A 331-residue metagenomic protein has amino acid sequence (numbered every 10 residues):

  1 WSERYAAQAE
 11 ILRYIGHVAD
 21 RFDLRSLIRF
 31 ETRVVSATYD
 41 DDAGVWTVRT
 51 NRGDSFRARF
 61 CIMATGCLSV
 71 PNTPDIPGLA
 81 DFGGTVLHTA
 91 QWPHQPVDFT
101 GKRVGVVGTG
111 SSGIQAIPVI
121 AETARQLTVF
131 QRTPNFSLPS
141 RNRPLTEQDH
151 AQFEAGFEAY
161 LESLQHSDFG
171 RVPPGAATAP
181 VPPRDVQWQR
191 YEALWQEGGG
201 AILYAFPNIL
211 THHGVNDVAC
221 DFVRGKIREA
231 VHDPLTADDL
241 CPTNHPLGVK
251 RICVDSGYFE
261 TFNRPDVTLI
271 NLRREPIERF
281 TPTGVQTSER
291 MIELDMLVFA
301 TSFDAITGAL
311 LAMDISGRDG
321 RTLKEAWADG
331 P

Functional and structural regions predicted by a protein language model:
W1-A80, G84, Q95-P96, T109 (+2 more regions): N-terminal FAD-binding dinucleotide-binding subdomain shared by FAD-dependent oxidases/monooxygenases
T89-G101: A short, basic/flexible loop-to-alpha-helix module at the beginning of a structural domain
T100-G110: Beta1/beta-strand and adjacent pyrophosphate-binding region of the FAD-binding site in flavoprotein oxidoreductases
A116-I120: Aromatic pocket-lining residues of Rossmann-like dinucleotide-binding sites
